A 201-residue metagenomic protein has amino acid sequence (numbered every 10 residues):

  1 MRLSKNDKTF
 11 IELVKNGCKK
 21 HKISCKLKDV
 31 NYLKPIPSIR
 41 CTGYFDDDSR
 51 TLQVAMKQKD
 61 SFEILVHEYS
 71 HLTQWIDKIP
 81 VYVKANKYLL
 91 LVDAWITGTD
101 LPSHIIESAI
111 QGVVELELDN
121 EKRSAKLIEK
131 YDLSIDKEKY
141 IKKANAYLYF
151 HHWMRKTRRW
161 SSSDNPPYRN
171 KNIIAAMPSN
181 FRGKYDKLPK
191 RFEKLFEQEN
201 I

Functional and structural regions predicted by a protein language model:
M1-N31, S124, A176-N200: A metal-dependent hydrolase signature that marks the N-terminal structural subdomain at the beginning of catalytic folds
R2, K57, S61, S108-G112 (+1 more regions): Conserved aromatic-histidine-acidic binding/catalytic patches
L3-D7, K15-F62, Y69-I76, Y82-K84: Active-site scaffold of zinc-dependent metalloenzymes
S4-K8, V114-E117, S134: Generic detection of long, well-ordered alpha-helical segments
W75-L116, Y140-I141: Post-HEXXH active-site segment of zinc metalloproteases
Y88-I96, S103, L127-I201: Pan-zinc metallopeptidase signature
V113-K130: An active-site-proximal "capping" alpha-helix that borders the catalytic cofactor pocket
